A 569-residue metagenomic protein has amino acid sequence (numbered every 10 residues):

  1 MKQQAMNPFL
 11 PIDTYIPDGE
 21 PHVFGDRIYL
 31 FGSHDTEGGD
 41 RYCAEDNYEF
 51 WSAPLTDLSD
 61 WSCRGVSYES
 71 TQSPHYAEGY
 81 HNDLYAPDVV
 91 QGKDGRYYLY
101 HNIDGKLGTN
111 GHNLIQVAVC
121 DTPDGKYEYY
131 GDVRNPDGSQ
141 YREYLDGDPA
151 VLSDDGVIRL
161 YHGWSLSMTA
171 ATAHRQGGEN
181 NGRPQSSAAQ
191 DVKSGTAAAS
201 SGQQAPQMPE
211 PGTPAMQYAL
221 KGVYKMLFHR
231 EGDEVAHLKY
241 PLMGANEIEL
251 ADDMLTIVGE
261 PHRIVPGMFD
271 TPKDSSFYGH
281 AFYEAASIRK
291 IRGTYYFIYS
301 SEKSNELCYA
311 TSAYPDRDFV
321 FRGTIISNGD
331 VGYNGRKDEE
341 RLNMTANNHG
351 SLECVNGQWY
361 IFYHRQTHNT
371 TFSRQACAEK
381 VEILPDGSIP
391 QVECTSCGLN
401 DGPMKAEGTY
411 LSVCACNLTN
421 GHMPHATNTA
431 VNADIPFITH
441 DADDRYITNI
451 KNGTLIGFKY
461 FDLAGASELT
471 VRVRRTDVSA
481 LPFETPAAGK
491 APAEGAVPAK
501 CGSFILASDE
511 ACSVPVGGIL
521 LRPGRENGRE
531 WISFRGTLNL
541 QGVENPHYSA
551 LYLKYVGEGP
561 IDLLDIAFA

Functional and structural regions predicted by a protein language model:
M1-A569: Carbohydrate-active catalytic/glycan-binding domains of CAZyme proteins, especially the secreted or lumenal ectodomains
